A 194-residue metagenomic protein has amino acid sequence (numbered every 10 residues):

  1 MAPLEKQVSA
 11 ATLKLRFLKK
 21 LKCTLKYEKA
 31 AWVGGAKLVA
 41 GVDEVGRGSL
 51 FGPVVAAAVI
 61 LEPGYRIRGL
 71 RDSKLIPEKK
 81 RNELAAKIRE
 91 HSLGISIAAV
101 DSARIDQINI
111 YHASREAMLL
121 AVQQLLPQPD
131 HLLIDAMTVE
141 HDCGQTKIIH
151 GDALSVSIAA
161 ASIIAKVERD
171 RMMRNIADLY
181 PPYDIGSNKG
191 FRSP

Functional and structural regions predicted by a protein language model:
M1-P194: RNase H-like, Mg2+-dependent phosphodiesterase core, and more generally RNA phosphate-backbone-engaging helix-loop
